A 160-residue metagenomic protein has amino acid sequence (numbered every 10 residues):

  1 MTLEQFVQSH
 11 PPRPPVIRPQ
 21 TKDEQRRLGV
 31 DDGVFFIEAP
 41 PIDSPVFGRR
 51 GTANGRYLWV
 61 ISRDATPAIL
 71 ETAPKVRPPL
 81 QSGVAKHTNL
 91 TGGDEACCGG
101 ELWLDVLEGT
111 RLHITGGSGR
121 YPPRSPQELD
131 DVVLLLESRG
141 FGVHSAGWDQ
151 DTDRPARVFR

Functional and structural regions predicted by a protein language model:
M1-R160: Eukaryotic phosphoinositide-binding membrane-targeting regions
